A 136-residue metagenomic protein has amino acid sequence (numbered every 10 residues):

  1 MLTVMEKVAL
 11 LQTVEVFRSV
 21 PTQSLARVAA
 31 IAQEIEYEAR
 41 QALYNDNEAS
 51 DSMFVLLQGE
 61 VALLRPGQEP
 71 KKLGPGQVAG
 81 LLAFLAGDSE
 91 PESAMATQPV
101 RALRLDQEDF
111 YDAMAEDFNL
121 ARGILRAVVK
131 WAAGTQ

Functional and structural regions predicted by a protein language model:
K7, S24-R27, S89-P91, E108-Q136: A small-molecule sensor/coupling module
V8, Q12-P66, A79: Regulatory nucleotide-sensing modules
E15-R18, A32, Q77, S89 (+2 more regions): Structural motif
V20, L56, G74, T97 (+1 more regions): A conserved hydrophobic position in a structured secondary element of the catalytic/binding core that shapes
A62, E69-K71, F110-Y111: Short, surface-exposed beta-strand-loop junctions and turns on beta-sheet-rich folds
L63-L64, L81, E92-A96, D112-A113: Short beta-strand His + acidic residue motifs that chelate non-heme Fe in jelly-roll/DSBH and cupin folds
G67-L82: Short acidic-glycine-tyrosine-enriched beta hairpin
L85-E108: Ligand-binding loop in jelly-roll beta-barrel domains
